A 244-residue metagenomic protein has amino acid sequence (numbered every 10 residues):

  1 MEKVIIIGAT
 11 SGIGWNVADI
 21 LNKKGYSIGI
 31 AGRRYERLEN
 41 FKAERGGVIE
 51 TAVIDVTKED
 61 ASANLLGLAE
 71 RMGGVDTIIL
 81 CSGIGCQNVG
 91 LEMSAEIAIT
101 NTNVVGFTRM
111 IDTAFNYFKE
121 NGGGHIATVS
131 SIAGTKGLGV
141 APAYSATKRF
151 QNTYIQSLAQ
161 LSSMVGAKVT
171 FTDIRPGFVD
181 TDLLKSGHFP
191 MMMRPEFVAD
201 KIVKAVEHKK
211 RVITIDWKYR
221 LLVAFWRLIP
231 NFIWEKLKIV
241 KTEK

Functional and structural regions predicted by a protein language model:
T10-S11: Conserved glycine-rich cofactor-binding loop
R45-D60: Rossmann-fold cofactor-recognition segment
I79-Q87: Conserved NAD(P)H cofactor-binding loop of Rossmann-fold oxidoreductase domains
N88-N101: Short alpha-helical oligomerization interface
I111, T147: Active-site helix of classical SDR
S131: Residue(s) in the substrate-gating loop at a strand-loop-helix junction that position the organic substrate next
D173, K185-V223: C-terminal helical subdomain
